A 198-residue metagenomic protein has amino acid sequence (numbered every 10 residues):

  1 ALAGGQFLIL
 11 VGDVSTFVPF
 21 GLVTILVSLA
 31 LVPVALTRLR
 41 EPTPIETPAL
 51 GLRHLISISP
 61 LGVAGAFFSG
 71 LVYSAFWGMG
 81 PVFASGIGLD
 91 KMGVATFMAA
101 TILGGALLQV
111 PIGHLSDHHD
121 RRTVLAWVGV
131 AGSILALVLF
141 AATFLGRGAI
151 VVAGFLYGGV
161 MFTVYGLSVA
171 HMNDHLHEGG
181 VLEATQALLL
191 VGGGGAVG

Functional and structural regions predicted by a protein language model:
I9-L10, T24-P44: C-terminal membrane-cytosol helix-exit motif in multi-pass small-molecule transporters
G12, L108-D120: Helix-to-loop junctions at the C-terminal end of transmembrane segments in multipass secondary transporters
T24, T123-V138: Structural signature of the two symmetry-related core transmembrane helices
T37-A66: Juxtamembrane intracellular "pre-TM" segments in multi-pass secondary transporters
S59-A66, Y73-F97: Helix-loop boundary and gating motifs at the non-cytosolic
G80, F162-H177: Intracellular juxtamembrane helix-capping segments at the cytosolic ends of symmetry-related transmembrane helices
T96-G105, V191-G195: Transmembrane alpha-helical segments of major facilitator superfamily
G179-G198: A late C-terminal transmembrane helix in Major Facilitator Superfamily
